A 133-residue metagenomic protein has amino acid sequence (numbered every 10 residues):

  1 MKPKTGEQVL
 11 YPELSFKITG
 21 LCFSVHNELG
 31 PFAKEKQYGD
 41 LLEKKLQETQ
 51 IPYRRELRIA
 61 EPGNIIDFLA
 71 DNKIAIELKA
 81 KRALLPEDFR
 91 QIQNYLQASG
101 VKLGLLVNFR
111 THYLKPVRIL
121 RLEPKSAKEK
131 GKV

Functional and structural regions predicted by a protein language model:
M1-E48, L120-V133: Solvent-exposed, charged helical/coil patches that constitute nucleic-acid or partner-interaction surfaces
G30, F68-R82, Y95: Conserved catalytic cores of phosphodiester-cleaving nucleases, focusing on short active-site segments
E35-K36, E56-R58, D67, K79-A80 (+1 more regions): Short histidine-centered beta-strand/loop micro-motifs that create catalytic or ligand/metal-coordination sites
G39-I65, A70: Glycine/small-residue-rich phosphate/adenosyl-binding loop
K79-V133: Nucleic-acid nuclease catalytic cores
